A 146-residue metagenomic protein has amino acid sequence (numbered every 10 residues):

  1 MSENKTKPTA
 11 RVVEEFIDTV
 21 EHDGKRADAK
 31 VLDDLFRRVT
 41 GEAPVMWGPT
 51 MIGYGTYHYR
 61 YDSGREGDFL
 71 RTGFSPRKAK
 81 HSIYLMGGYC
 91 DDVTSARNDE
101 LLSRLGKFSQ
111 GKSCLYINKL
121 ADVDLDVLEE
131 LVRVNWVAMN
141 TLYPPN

Functional and structural regions predicted by a protein language model:
M1-N146: Charge-dense, helix-prone N-terminal extensions
